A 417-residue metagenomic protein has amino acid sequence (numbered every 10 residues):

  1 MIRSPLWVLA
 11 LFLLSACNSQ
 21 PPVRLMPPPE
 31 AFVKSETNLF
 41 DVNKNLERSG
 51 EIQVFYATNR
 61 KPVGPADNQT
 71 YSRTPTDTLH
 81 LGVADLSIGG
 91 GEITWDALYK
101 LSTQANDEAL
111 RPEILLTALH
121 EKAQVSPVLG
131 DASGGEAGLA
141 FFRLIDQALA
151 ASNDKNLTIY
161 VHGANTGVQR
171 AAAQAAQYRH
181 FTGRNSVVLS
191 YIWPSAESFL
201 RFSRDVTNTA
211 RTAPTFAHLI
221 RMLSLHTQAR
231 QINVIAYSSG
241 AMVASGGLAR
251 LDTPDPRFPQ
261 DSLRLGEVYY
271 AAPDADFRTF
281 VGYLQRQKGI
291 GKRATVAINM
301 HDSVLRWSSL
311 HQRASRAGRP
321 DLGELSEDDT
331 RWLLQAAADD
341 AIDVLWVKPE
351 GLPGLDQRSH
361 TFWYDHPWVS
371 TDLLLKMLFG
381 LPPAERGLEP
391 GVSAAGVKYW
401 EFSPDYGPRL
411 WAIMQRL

Functional and structural regions predicted by a protein language model:
M1-W7: Bacterial N-terminal signal peptides that target proteins for export
L13-A16: C-terminal motif of bacterial Sec signal peptides marking the signal peptidase cleavage site
N18-P21: Bacterial signal peptide processing site
V23-G135, R143, A150-S152, A172-A176 (+3 more regions): Lipolytic serine-hydrolase domain surface
N156: Alpha/beta-hydrolase fold active-site loops
I159-G163: The conserved beta1-alpha1 loop
T166-A171: Short substrate-entry loop that stabilizes the transition state in hydrolases
F216, A236, G240, A244: Gly/Ala-rich beta-loop-alpha elbow adjacent to hydrolase catalytic centers
